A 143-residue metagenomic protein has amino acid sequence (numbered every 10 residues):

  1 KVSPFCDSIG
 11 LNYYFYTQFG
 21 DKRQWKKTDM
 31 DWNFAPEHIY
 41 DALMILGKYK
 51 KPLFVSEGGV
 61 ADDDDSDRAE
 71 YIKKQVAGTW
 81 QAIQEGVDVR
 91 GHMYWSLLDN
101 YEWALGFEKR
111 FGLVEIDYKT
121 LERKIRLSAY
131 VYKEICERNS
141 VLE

Functional and structural regions predicted by a protein language model:
K1-E143: Non-catalytic scaffold segments within catalytic domains of secreted glycoside hydrolases
